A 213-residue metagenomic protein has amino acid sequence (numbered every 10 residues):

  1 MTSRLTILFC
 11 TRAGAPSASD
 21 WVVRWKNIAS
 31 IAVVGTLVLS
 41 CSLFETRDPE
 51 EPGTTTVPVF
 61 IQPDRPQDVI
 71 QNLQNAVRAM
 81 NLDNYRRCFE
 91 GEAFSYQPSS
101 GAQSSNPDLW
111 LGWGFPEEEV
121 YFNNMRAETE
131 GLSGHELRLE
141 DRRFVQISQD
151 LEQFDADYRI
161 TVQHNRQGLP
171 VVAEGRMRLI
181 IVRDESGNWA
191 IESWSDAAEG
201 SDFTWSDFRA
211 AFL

Functional and structural regions predicted by a protein language model:
M1-C41: Sec-dependent bacterial lipoprotein signal peptides
C41-A79: Short, low-complexity N-terminal intrinsically disordered segments enriched in polar/charged residues
S42, F89, E117-E119: Sequence contexts marking disulfide-bonded cysteines in secreted/extracellular proteins
S42-T55, D155, R159, Q163-L213: Short beta-strand edge/turn micro-motifs at domain boundaries
D48-T55, A93-P107: Acidic/histidine-rich, surface-exposed loop or edge segments in extracytoplasmic proteins
L73, Y85-R86, E118, I181: Hydrophobic pocket/interface hotspot
M80-S100: Short, well-ordered alpha-helical segments enriched in acidic and aromatic residues
D108-P170: Surface-exposed, charged secondary-structure patches
